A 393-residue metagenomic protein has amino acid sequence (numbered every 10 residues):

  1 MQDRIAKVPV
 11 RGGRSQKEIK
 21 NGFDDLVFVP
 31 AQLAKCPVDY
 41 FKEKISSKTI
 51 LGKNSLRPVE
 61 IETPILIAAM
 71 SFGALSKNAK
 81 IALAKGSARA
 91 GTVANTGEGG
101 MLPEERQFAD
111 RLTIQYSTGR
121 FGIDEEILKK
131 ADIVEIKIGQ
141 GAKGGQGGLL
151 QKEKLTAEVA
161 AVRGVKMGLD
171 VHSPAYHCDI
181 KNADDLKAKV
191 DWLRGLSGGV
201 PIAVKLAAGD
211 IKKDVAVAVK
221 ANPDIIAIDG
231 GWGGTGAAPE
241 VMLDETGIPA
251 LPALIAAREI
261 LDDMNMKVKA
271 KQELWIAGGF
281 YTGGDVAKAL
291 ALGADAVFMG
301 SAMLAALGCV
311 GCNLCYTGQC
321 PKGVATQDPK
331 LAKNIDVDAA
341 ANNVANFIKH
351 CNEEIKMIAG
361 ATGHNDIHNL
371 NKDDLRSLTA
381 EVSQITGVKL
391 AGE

Functional and structural regions predicted by a protein language model:
M1-I65, A69, A74-K85, T92-V93 (+6 more regions): Conserved, well-structured core domains of diverse proteins
N21, I81, A90, A157-S197: Internal alpha/beta core interface subdomains
S71, E98-L102, T118-R120, I138-A142 (+4 more regions): Active-site-proximal loop/turn and secondary-structure-junction residues that shape catalytic pockets, frequently
G91-T92, A131, G199, P223 (+2 more regions): A structural motif
A94-N95, V134, I226, V297: Hydrophobic residues within beta-strands of alpha/beta enzymes
E126-H172, D179: Phosphate/diphosphate-binding glycine-rich loops and adjacent basic-rich segments that engage nucleotide
P174-A332: Glycine-rich phosphate/ribose-binding loops and adjacent secondary-structure elements that form binding surfaces
Y281-V286, L290-E393: Gly/Ser/Thr/Ala-enriched C-terminal appendages of enzymes
